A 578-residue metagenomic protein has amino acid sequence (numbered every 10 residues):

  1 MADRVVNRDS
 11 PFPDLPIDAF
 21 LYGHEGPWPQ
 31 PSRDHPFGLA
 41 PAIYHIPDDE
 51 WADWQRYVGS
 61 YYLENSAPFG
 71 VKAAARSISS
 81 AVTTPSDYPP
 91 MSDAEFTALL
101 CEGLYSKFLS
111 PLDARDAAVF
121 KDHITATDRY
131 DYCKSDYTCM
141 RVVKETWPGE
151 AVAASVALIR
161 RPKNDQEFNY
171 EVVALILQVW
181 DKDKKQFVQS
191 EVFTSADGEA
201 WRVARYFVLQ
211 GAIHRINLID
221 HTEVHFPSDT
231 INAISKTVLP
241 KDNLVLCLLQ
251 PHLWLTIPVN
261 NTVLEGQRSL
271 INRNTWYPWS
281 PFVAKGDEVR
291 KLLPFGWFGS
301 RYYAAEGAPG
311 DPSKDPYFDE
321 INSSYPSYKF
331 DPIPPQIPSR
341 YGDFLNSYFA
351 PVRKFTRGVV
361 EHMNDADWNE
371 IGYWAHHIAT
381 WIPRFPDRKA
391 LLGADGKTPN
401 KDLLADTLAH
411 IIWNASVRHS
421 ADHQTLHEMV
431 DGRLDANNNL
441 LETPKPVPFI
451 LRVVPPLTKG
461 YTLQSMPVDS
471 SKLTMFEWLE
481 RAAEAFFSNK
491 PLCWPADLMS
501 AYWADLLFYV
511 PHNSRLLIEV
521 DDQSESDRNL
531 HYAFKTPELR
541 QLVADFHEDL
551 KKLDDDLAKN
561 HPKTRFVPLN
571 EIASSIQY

Functional and structural regions predicted by a protein language model:
M1-Y578: Long, compositionally biased charged/polar stretches
